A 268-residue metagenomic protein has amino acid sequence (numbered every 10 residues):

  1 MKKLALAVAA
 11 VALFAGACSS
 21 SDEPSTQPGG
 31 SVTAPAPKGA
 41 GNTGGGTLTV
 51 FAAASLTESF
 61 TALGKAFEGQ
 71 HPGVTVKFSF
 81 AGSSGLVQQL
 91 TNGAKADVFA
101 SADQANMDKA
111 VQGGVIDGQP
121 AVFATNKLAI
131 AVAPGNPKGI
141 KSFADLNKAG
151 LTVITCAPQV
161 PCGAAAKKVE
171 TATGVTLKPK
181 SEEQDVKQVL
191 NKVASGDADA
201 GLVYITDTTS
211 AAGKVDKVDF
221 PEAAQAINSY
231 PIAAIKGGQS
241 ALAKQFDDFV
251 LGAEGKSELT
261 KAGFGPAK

Functional and structural regions predicted by a protein language model:
M1-V11: Sec-dependent N-terminal signal peptides
L4-L6, S19-G69, S84, Q88 (+4 more regions): Exported/periplasmic ABC-transporter solute-binding proteins
F14-A17: C-terminal motif of bacterial Sec signal peptides marking the signal peptidase cleavage site
H71-V76: A generic structural motif
K95-A96, A198: Short, high-confidence coil segments that cap the C-terminus of an alpha-helix and link into the following beta-strand
A129: N-terminal glycine-rich flavin-associated loop
